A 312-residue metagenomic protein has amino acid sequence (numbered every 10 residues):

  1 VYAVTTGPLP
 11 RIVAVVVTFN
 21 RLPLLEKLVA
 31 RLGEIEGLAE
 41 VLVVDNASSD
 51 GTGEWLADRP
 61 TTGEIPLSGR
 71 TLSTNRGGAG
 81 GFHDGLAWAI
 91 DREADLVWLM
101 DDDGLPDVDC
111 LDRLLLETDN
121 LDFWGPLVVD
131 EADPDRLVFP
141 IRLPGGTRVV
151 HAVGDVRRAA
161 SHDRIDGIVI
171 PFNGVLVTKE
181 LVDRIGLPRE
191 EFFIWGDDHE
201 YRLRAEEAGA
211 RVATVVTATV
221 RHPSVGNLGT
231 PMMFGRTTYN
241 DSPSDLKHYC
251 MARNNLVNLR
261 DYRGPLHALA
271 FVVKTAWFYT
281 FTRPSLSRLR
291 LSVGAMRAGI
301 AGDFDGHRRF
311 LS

Functional and structural regions predicted by a protein language model:
A30-A39: Short, acidic, metal-binding catalytic loop of nucleotide-sugar glycosyltransferases
D45-E54, T74, G104-L105: A conserved acidic beta->alpha catalytic loop
T71-R92: Glycine-rich, basic loop-to-helix element that forms the pyrophosphate-binding segment of sugar-nucleotide handling
A94-D103: Short beta-strand-to-loop acidic/aromatic patch adjacent to the donor-nucleotide binding site
D109-P140: Conserved donor NDP-sugar-binding/catalytic core segment of glycosyltransferases
R157-V177: A recurrent flexible, glycine/aromatic-enriched loop bordering the glycosyltransferase active site that acts as
V175, L181-G186, E191-A218: A short, conserved alpha-helix in the catalytic core of glycosyltransferases
R260-S312: Non-catalytic, C-terminal membrane-associated alpha-helical segments of glycosyltransferases
